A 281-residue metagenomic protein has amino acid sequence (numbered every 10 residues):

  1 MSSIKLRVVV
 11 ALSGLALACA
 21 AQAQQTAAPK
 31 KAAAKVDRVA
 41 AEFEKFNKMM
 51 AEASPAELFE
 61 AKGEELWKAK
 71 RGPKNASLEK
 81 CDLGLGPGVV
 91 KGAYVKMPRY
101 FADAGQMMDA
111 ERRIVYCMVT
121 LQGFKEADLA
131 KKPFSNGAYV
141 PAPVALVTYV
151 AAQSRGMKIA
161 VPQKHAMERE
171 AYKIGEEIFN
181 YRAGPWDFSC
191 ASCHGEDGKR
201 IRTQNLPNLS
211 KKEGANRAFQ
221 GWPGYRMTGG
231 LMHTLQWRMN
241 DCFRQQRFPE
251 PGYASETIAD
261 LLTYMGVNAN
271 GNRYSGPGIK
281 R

Functional and structural regions predicted by a protein language model:
M1-V10: Bacterial N-terminal signal peptides that target proteins for export
V9-A18: Bacterial N-terminal signal peptides
C19-A23: Sec/Tat signal peptide C-region and signal peptidase I cleavage site
Q24-L58, K68-A145, R155-G156, Y181-R281: Electron-transfer interface patches adjacent to heme c in soluble/periplasmic c-type cytochromes and di-/multiheme
K48-E65, M157-E176: Short, charged low-complexity linear segments at domain edges
L146-V150, P162-Q163: Hydrophobic, well-structured mid-protein blocks that either form specific transmembrane helices
